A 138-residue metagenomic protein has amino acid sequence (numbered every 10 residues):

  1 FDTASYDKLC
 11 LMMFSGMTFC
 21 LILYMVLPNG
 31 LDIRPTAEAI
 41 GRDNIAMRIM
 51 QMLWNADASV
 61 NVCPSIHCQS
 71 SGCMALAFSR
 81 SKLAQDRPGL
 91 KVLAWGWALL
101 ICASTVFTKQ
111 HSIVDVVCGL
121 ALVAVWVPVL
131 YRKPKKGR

Functional and structural regions predicted by a protein language model:
D2-G89: Membrane-interface loops
M50-R138: Membrane-embedded catalytic cores of phosphoryl/pyrophosphoryl-handling enzymes
